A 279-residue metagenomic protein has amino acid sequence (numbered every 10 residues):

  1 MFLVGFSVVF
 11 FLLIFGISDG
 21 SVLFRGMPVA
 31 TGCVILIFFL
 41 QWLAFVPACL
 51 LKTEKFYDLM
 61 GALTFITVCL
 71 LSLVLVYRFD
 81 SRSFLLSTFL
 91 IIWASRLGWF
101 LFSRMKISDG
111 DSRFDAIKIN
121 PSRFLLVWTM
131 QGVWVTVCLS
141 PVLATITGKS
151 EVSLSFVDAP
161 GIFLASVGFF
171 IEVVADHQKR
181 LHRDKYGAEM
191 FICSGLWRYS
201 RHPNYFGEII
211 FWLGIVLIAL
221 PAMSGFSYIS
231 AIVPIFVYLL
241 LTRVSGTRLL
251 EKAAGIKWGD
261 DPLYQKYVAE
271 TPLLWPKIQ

Functional and structural regions predicted by a protein language model:
L3-I17, S21, I37, Q41 (+3 more regions): Hydrophobic transmembrane alpha-helices
G16-R25, F45-K52: Short juxtamembrane and helix-loop transition motifs at transmembrane-helix boundaries in membrane proteins
V22, G26-A30, V34, N120-L125 (+3 more regions): Hydrophobic, aromatic-rich alpha-helical transmembrane segments and their membrane-interface anchor motifs
F24-F38, E54-I66: Loop-to-helix transition at the N-terminal end of transmembrane alpha-helices
W42-T53, W99-K106: C-terminal ends of transmembrane helices
L50, G110-S112, K179-K185: Membrane-interfacial helix termini and the short, flexible loops that connect transmembrane helices in multi-pass
T53-T67, G110-V127, M190-W197: Juxtamembrane helix-capping/reentrant segments at transmembrane boundaries
A94-V142: Hydrophobic alpha-helical segments and helix pairs
